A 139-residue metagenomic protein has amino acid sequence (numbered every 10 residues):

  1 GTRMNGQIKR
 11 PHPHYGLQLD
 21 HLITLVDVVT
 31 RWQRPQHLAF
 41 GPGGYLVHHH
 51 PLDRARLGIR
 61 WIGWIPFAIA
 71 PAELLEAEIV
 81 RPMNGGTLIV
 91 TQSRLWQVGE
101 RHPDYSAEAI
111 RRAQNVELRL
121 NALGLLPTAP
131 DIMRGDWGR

Functional and structural regions predicted by a protein language model:
G1-Y45: Internal, hydrophobic cores of structured domains that mediate oligomerization or house catalytic pockets within large
G43-R139: C-terminal interaction module
